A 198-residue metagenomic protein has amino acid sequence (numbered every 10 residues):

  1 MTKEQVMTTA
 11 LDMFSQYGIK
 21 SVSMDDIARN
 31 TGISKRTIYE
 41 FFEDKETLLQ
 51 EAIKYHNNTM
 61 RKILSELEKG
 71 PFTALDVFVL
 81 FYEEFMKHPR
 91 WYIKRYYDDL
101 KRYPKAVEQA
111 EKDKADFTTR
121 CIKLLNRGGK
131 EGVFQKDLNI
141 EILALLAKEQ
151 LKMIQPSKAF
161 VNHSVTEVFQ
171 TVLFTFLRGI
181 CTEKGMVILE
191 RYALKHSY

Functional and structural regions predicted by a protein language model:
M1-K3: Absolute protein N-terminus
Q5, T9, M13-T47, E51: Helix-turn-helix
L49, I53, N57, V107-T118 (+1 more regions): Amphipathic, non-transmembrane alpha-helical scaffold segments
E51, K62-W91, A144-A147: Hydrophobic alpha-helical connector segments
L75-D76, K112-D113, K130-L146, H163-Q170: All-alpha amphipathic helical-bundle segments outside canonical DNA-binding/catalytic cores that form hydrophobic
L80-K87, Y96-D99, F174-I180: Helix-loop "lid/cap" segments that line or gate small-molecule binding pockets
K87-F134: Short secondary-structure transition hinges
K123-R127, F160-Y198: C-terminal peripheral helix-coil segments that are non-catalytic and often amphipathic
